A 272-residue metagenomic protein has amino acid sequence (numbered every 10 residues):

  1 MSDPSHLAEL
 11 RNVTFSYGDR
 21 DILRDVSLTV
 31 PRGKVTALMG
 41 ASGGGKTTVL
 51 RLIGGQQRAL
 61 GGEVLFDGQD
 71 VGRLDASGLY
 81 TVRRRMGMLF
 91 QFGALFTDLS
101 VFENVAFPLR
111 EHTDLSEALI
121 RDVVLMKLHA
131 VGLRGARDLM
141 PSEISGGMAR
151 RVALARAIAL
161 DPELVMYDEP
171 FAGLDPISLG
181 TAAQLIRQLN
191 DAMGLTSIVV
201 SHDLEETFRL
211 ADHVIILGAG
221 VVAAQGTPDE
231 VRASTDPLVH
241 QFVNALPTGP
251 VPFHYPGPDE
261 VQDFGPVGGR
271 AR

Functional and structural regions predicted by a protein language model:
G54: Helix-to-loop junction immediately C-terminal to a conserved catalytic motif
G62-D70: Conserved ABC transporter NBD signature motif
Q69-D70, E117-G135: Conserved ABC ATPase "signature" region
M140-I144, M148: Conserved ABC ATPase signature
D161: Conserved catalytic motifs of ABC-family nucleotide-binding domains
V165-D168: Catalytic Walker B motif of ABC-type/P-loop ATPase nucleotide-binding domains
